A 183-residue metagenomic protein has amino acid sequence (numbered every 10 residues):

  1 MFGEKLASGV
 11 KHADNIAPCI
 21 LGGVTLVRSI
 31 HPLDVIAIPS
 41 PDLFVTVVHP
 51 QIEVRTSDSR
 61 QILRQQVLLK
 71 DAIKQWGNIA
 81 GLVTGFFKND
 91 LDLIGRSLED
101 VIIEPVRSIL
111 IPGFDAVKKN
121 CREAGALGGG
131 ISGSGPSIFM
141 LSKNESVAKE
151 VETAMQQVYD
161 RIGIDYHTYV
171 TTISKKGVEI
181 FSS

Functional and structural regions predicted by a protein language model:
M1-A124, E145-S183: ATP-dependent small-molecule kinase catalytic core of the GHMP/sugar-kinase superfamily and closely related
A13, I131-P136: Short Gly/Ser/Thr- and Asp/Glu-enriched loop/turn motifs at secondary-structure junctions
G128-S132, V170: Short beta-strand
S137-S142: Short beta-strand->loop micro-motif that forms the acidic, two-metal-ion catalytic signature in nucleotide-processing
